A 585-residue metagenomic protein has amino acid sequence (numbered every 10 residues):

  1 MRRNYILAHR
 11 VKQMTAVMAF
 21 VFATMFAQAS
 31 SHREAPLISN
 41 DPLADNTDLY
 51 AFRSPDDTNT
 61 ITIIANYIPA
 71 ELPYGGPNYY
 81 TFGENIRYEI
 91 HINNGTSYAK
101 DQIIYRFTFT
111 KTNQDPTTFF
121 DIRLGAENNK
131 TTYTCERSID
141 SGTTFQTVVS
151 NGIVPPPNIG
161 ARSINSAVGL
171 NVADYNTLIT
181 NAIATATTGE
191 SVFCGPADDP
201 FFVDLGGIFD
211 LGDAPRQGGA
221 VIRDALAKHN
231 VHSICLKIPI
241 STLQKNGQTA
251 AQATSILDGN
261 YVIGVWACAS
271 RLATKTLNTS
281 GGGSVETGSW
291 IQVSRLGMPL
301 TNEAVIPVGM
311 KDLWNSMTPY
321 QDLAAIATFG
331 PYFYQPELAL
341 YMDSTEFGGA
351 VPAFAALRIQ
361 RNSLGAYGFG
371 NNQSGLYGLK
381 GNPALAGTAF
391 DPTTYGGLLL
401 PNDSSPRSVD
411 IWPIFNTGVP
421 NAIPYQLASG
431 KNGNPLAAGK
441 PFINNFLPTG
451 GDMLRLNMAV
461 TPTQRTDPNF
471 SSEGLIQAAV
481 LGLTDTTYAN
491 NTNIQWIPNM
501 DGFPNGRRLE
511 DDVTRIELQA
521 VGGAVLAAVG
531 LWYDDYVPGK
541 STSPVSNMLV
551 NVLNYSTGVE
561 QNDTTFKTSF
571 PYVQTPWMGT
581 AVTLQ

Functional and structural regions predicted by a protein language model:
R2-T15: Bacterial N-terminal signal peptides that target proteins for export
Y5-I6, V21, P155: Helix-centric, low-specificity signal for extended rod-like, repetitive segments
A8-H9, T24, A44: Residue-level recognition of hydrophobic positions within alpha-helical transmembrane segments
K12-M25: Bacterial N-terminal signal peptides
A29-Q585: Surface-exposed extracytoplasmic segments
